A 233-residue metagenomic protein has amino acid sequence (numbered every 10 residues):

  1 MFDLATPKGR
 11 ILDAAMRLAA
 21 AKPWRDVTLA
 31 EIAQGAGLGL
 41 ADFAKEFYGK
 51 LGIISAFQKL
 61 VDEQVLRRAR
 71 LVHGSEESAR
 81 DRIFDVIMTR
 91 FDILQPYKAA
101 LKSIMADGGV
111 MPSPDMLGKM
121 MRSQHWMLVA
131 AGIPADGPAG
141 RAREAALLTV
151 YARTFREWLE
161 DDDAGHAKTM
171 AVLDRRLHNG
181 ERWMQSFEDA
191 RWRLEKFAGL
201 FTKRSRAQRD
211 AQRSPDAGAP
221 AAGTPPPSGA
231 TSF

Functional and structural regions predicted by a protein language model:
M1-I11: Short, Lys/Arg-enriched anionic-surface-contact patches
R10, L18-A56: Helix-turn-helix
A14-L18, I93: Short amphipathic alpha-helical elements of helix-turn-helix/winged-helix folds
A19, G52-V61, L101-I104, G108 (+1 more regions): Alpha-helical DNA-contacting segments of helix-turn-helix folds
T28, K102-I104, D136: Short, hydrophobic secondary-structure boundary micro-motifs
A56, R70-S103, D107: Hydrophobic alpha-helical connector segments
V110-I133, P138-R156, A171, N179: Amphipathic alpha-helical packing segments from all-alpha helical-bundle domains
E160-F233: C-terminal peripheral helix-coil segments that are non-catalytic and often amphipathic
